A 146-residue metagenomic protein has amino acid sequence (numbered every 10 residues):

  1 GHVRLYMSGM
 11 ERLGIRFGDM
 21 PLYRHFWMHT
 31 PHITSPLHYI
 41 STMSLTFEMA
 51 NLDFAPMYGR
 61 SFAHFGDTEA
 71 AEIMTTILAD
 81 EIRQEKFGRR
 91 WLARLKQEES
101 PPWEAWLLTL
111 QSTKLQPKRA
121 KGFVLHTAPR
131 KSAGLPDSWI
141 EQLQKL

Functional and structural regions predicted by a protein language model:
G1-L146: Non-heme di-metal
